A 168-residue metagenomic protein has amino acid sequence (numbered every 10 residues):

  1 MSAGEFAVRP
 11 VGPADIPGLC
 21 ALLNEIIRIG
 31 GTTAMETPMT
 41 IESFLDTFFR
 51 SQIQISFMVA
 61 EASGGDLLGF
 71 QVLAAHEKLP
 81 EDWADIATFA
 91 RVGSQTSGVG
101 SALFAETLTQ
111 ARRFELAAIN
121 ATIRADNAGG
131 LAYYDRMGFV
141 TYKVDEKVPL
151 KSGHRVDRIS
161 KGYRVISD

Functional and structural regions predicted by a protein language model:
S2, F89, S152-D168: Terminal substrate-recognition subdomain of acyl/acetyltransferases
A7-L19: A short beta-loop-alpha structural element at the N-terminal edge of CoA-dependent acyl/N-acetyltransferase catalytic
P10-P13, E36-G93, F104-E106, Q110 (+1 more regions): Acetyl-CoA-dependent GNAT
A21-P38: Helix-loop element at the rim of GNAT/NAT acetyltransferase active sites that forms part of the acceptor-substrate
T96-A111, A132-R136: Conserved acetyl-CoA-binding loop-helix of GNAT-fold acetyltransferases
A118-R124, D135, V140-D157: Conserved catalytic-core motifs of GNAT/GCN5-like acyltransferases
